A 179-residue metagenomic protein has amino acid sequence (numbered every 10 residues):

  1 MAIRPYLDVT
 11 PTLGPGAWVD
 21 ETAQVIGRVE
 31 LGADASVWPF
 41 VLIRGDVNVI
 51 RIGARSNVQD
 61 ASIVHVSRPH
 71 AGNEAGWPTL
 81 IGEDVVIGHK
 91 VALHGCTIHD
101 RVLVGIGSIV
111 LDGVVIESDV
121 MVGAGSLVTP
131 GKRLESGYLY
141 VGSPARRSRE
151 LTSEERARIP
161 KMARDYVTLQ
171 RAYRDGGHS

Functional and structural regions predicted by a protein language model:
A2-G16, D20, A71-A92, D100 (+1 more regions): C-terminal segments of enzyme domains that contribute to small-molecule binding surfaces
P15, D20-E21, I26-G27, G32-A33 (+16 more regions): Left-handed beta-helix
V49: A short beta-loop-beta micro-motif enriched in histidine and acidic residues
